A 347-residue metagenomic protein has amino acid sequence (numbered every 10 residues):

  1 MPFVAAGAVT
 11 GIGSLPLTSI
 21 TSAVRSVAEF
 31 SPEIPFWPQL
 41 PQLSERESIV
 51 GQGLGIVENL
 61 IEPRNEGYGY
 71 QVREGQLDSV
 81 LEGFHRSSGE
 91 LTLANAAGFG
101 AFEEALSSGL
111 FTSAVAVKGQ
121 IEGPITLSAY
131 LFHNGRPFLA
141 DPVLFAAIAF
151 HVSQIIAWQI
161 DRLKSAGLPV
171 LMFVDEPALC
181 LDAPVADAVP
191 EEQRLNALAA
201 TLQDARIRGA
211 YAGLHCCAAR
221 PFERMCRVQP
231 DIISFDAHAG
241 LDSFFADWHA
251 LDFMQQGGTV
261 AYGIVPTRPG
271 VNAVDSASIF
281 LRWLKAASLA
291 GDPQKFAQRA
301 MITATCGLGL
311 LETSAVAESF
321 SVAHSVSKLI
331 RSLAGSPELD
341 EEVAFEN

Functional and structural regions predicted by a protein language model:
M1-V72, K328-G335, N347: N-terminal basic, low-complexity leaders that serve as flexible interaction/assembly modules and, when applicable, as
V4-S14, P32-Q39, V115-I121, V170-D175 (+4 more regions): Hydrophobic faces of well-ordered beta-strands that scaffold small-molecule active sites in alpha/beta enzyme cores
T21, R25, A96-S107, A146-A157 (+7 more regions): Amphipathic, non-transmembrane alpha-helical secondary structure
V27-A28, F102-A116, D161-G167, R206 (+3 more regions): Acidic (Asp/Glu)-rich catalytic clusters
Y68-D161: Active-site-proximal, glycine-rich beta->alpha crossover segments in alpha/beta enzymes that shape flexible
F99, E104, E192-G209, M254-V260 (+1 more regions): Alpha-helix-loop-beta-strand connector modules within alpha/beta enzyme cores
G119, P137, P142-D247, V271-V274: Active-site loop segments of alpha/beta catalytic cores
D231-D340: Catalytic-face loop-and-helix region of soluble metabolic enzyme cores
